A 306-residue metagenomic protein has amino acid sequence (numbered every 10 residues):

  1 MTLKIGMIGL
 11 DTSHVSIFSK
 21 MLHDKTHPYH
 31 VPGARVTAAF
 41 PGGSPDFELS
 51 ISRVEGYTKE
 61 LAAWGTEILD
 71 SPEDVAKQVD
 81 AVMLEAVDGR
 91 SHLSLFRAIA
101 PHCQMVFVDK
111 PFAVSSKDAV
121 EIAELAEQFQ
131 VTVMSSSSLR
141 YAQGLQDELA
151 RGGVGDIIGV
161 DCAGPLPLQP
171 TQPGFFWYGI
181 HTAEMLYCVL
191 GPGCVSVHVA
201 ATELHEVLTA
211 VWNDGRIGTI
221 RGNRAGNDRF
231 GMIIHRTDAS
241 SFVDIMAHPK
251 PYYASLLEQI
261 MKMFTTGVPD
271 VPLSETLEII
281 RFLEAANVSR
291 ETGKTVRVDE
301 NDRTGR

Functional and structural regions predicted by a protein language model:
M1-H102, A126-F129, T292, V298: N-terminal glycine-/serine-/threonine-rich beta1-alpha1-beta2 phosphate-ribose binding loop of Rossmann-like
V15, V54, A119, L145 (+4 more regions): A general structural signal for well-ordered alpha-helical segments in protein cores
D70, V108, V133-S135: Hydrophobic residues in well-ordered beta-strands that form the structural core
D74, A81-A86, M263-R306: C-terminal helix-rich "cap/oligomerization" subdomain common to oxidoreductases
H102-S116: ADP-ribose/adenylate-binding Rossmann-like module
F112-Q172: A contiguous active-site-proximal alpha/beta segment in oxidoreductase catalytic domains
V160-N227, S274-R281: Rossmann-like dinucleotide-binding domain that binds NAD(P)(H)
E203-E258: C-terminal substrate-binding/catalytic lobe of Rossmann-fold NAD(P)-dependent oxidoreductases
